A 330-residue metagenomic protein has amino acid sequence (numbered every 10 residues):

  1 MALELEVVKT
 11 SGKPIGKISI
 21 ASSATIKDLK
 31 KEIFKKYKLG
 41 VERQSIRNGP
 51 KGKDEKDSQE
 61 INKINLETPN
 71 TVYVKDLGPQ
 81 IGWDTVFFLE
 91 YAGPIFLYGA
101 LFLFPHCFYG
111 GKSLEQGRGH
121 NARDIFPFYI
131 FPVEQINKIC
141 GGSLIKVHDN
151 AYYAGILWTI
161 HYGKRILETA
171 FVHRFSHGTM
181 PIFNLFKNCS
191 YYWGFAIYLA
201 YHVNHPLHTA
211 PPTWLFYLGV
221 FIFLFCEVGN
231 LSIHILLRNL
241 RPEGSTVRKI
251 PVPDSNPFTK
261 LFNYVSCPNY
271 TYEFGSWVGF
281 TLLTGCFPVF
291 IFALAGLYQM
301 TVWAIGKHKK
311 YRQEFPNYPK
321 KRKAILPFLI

Functional and structural regions predicted by a protein language model:
T10-D28, K53-K56: Short, contiguous acidic and Ser/Thr-rich linear segments
S19-N48, P69: Short amphipathic, charge-patterned alpha-helical segments
S23, P50-K75: Eukaryotic mixed-charge, acidic/polar low-complexity intrinsically disordered regions
V72-G82, G117-D149, T209-L215, R248-F258: Juxtamembrane membrane-interface segments at transmembrane-helix boundaries in membrane proteins
I81-Y98, H148-H161, T179-Y192, A210-F223 (+3 more regions): Transmembrane alpha-helices of multi-pass eukaryotic membrane proteins
A100-F104, H208-I330: Hydrophobic transmembrane alpha-helices
C107-V133, R241-R248, F315-K320: Interhelical loop segments of eukaryotic multi-pass membrane proteins
A151, G155-M180, A196-P206: Internal transmembrane alpha-helix with an interfacial aromatic "cap," most often the third helix
